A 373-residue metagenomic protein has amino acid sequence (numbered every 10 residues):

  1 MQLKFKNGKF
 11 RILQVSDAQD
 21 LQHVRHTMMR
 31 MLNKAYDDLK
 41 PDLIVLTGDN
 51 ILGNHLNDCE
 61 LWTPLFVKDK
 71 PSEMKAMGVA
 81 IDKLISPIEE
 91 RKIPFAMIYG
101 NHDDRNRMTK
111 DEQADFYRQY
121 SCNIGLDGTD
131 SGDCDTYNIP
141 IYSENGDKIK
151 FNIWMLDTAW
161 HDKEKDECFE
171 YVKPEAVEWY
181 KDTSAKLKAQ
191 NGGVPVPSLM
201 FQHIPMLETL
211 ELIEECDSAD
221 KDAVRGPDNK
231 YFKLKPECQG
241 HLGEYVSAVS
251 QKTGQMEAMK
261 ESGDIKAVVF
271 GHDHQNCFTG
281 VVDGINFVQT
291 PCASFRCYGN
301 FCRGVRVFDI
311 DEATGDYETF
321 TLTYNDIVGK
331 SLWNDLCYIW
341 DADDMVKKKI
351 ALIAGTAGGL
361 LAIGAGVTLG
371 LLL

Functional and structural regions predicted by a protein language model:
M1-G78, D82-K83: N-terminal active-site segment of His-dependent metallophosphoesterases
M1-K4, L65-V194, A258, V307-D309: Extended active-site neighborhood of metal-dependent phosphoesterases/phosphodiesterases
M1-M28, A189-P195, F201-E214, S218-A248 (+4 more regions): Mobile, glycine- and charge-enriched loop segments and immediately flanking short secondary-structure elements within
M1-Q2, N138-D147, V246-S247, T253-S262 (+1 more regions): Binuclear metal-dependent phosphoesterase catalytic core
K9-Q19, K150-W160, F201, N286-C292: Active-site-proximal beta-strand elements of phosphoester/diester hydrolases
L21-H23, L52-H55, M97-M108, H161-E164 (+4 more regions): Active-site environment of divalent metal-dependent phosphoester hydrolases
L39-L43, N152-W154, D166-H274: His/acidic metal-ligating clusters that form di-metal
I350-L372: Hydrophobic alpha-helical topogenic segments used for membrane insertion/localization
